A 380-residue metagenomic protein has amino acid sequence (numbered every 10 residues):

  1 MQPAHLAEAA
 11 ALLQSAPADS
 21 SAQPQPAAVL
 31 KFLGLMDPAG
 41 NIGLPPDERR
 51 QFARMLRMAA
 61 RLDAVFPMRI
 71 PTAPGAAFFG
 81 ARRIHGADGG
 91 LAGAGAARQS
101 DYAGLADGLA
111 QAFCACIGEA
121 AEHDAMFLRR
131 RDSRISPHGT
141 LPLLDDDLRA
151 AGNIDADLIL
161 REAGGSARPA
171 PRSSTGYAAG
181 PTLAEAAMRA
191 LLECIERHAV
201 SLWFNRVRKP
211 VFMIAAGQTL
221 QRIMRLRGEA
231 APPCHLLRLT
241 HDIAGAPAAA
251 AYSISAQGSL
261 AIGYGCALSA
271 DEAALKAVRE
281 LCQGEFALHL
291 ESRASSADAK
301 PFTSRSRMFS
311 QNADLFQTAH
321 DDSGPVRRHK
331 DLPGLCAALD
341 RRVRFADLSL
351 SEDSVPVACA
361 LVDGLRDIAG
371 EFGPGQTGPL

Functional and structural regions predicted by a protein language model:
M1-L380: Helix-biased "structured C-terminal domain" signature
